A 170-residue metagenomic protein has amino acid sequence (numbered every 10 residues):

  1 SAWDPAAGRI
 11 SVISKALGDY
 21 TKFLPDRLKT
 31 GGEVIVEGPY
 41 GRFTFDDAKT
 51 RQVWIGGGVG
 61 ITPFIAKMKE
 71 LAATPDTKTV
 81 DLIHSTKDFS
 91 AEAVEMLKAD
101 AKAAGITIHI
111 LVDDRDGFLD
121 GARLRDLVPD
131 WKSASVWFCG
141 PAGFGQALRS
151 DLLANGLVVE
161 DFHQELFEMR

Functional and structural regions predicted by a protein language model:
S1-I35, R51-Q52, A72, K78-D81 (+3 more regions): Ferredoxin-reductase
D19-T21, A72, T77-R170: Reductase modules of NAD(P)H-dependent flavoproteins
F23, T44, P63, A147-L148: Phosphate- and divalent-cation-binding pockets in alpha/beta enzyme and binding domains that engage nucleotide-derived
E37-A48: A short, basic/flexible loop-to-alpha-helix module at the beginning of a structural domain
D46-T50, W131-K132: Short helix-loop-beta connector
R51-I55, W137: Conserved beta-strand elements of the Class I
G57-G58, A142: A short acidic Gly-Thr/Ser loop motif
I61-A73: Histidine-anchored nucleotide/phosphate-binding helix
